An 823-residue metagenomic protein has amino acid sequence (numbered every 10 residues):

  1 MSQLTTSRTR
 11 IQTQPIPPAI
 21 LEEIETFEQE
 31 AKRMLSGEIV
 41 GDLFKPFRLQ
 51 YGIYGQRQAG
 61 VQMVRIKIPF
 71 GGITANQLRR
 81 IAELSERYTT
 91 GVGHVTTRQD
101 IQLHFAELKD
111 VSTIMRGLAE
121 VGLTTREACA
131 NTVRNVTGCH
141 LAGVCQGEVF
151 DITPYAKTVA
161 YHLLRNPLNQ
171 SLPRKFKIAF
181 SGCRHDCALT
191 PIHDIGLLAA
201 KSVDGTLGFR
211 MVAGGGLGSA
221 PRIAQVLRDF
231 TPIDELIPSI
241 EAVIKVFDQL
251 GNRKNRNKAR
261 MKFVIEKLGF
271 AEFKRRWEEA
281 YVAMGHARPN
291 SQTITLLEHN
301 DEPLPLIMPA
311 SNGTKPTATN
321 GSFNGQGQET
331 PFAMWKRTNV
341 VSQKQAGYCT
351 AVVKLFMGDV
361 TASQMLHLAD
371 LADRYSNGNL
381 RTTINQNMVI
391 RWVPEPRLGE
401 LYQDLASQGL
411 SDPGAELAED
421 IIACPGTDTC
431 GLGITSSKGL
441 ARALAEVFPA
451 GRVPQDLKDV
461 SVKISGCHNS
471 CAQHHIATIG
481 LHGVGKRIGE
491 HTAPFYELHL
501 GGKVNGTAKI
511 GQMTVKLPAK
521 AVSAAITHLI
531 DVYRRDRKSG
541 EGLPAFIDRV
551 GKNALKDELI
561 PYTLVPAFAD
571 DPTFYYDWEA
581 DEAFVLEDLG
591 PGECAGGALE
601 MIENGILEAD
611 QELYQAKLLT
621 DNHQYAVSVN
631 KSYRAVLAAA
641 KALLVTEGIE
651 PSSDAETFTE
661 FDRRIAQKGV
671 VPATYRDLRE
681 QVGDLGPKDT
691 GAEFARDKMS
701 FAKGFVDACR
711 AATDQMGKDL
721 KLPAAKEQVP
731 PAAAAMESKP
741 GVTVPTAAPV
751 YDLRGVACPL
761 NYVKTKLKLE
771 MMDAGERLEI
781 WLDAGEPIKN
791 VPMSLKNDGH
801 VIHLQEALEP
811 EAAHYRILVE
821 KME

Functional and structural regions predicted by a protein language model:
M1-Q615: Peripheral terminal and linker regions in Fe-S/redox and tRNA-modifying enzymes
Q62, E770-D783: Short glycine-rich, basic-tinged beta-strand/loop micro-motifs
G597-D610, Y614-L618, A640-A735: Long, charged low-complexity segments
L613, T620, Y625, S632-Y633 (+1 more regions): Inward-facing hydrophobic residues that define packing positions of alpha-helical scaffold repeats
A626-Y633, R696-S700: Short, charged, amphipathic alpha-helical segments
E737-D773: An N-terminal amphipathic alpha-helical segment
L760-L767, A784-I802: Amphipathic alpha-helical interaction surfaces in cytosolic regulatory modules
H803-E823: C-terminal edge-of-domain segments
